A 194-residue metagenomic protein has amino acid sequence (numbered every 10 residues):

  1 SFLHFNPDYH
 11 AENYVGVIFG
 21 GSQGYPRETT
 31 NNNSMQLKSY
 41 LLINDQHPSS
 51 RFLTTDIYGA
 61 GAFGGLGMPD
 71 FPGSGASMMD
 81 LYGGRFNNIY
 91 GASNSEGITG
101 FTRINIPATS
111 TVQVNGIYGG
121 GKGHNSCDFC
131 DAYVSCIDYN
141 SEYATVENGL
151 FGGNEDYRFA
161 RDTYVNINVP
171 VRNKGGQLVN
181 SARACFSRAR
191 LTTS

Functional and structural regions predicted by a protein language model:
S1-S194: Surface-exposed loop/turn motifs in large extracellular/passenger domains
